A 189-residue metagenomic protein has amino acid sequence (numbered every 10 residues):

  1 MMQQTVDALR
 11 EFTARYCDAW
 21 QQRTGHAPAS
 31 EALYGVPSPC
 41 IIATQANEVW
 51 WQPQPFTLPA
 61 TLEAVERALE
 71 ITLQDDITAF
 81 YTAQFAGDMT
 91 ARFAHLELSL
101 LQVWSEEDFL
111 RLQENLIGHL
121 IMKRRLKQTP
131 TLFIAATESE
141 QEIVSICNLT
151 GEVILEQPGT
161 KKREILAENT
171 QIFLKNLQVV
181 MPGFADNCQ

Functional and structural regions predicted by a protein language model:
M1-E140, Q189: A surface-exposed partner-binding patch
S105, C147, E168-N169: Helix N-cap / beta->alpha transition motif
E140-L149: Broad, structure-driven detector of short, well-ordered beta-strand segments within folded domains
Q141-E142, E156-Q189: A recognition module on extended beta-rich or small alphabeta surfaces enriched in W/G with H and D/E
T150-E156: Short polybasic amphipathic segments
